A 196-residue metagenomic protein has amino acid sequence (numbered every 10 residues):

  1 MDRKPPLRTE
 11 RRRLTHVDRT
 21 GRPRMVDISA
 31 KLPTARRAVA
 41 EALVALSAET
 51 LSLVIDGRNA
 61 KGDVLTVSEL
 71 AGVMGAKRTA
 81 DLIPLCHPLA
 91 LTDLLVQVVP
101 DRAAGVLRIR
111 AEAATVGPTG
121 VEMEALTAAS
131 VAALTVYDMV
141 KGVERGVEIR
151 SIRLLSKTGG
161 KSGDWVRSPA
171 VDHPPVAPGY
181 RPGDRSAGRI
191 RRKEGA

Functional and structural regions predicted by a protein language model:
D2-L65, L70-A196: C-terminal binding/interaction regions
